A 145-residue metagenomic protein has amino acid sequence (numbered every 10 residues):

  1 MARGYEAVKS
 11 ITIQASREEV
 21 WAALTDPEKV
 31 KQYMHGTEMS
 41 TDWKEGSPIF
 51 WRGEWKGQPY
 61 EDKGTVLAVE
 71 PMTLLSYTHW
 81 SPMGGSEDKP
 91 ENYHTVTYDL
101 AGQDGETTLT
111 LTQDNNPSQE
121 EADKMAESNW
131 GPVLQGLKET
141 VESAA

Functional and structural regions predicted by a protein language model:
M1-E38, K44: Hydrophobic ligand-binding cavity/cleft-lining segments
G4-S10, P48, E61, L74 (+2 more regions): Intrinsic-disorder/low-complexity, polar/charged segments enriched in Ser/Thr/Lys/Arg/Asp/Glu/Gln
V20-W21, V30, I49-W51, V66 (+4 more regions): Hydrophobic pocket/interface hotspot
T25-D26, P71, E142-S143: Residues at helix-coil transition
K31-M39, W51-W55, P82: A short gly/proline-enriched turn/hairpin at secondary-structure junctions
M39-D42, Q58-D104, D114: Hydrophobic-ligand binding "helix-grip"
T108, N115-A145: A conserved amphipathic terminal alpha-helix motif
